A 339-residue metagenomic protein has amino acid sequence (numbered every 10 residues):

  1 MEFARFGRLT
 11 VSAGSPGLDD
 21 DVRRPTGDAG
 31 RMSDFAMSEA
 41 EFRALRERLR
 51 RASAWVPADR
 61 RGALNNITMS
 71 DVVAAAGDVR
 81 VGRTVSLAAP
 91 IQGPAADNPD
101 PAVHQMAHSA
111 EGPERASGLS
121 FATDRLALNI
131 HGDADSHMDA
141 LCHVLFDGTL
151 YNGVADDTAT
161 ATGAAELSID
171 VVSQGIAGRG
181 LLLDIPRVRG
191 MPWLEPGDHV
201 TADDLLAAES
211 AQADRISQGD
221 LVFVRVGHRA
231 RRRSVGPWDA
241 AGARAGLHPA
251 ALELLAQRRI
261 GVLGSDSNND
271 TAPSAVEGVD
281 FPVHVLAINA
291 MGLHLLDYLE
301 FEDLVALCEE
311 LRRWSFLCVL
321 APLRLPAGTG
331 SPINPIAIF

Functional and structural regions predicted by a protein language model:
M1-S15: Extreme N-terminal basic, low-complexity initiation segments that serve as generic localization/processing leaders
F3, G27-F339: Active-/binding-site microenvironments in catalytic and ligand-binding cores
G14-G17, A40: Serine/proline-rich low-complexity intrinsically disordered segments, especially terminal tails, linkers
G17-R31: Short, Lys/Arg-enriched N-terminal segments with co-localized hydrophobic residues within the first ~10-30 amino acids
